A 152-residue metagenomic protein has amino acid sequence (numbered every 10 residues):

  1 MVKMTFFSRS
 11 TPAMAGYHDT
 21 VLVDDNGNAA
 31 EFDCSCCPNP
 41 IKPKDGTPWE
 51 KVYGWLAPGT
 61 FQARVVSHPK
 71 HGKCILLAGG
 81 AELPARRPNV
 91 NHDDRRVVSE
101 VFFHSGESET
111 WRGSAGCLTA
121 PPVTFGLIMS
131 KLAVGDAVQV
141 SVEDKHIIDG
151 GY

Functional and structural regions predicted by a protein language model:
M1-W111, G126-L127, A133-Y152: Cell wall/extracellular polymer interaction/catalysis modules
A120: Short Cys/His-based metal-binding microdomains
V123: Sequence context surrounding c-type heme c attachment/ligation sites in exported
